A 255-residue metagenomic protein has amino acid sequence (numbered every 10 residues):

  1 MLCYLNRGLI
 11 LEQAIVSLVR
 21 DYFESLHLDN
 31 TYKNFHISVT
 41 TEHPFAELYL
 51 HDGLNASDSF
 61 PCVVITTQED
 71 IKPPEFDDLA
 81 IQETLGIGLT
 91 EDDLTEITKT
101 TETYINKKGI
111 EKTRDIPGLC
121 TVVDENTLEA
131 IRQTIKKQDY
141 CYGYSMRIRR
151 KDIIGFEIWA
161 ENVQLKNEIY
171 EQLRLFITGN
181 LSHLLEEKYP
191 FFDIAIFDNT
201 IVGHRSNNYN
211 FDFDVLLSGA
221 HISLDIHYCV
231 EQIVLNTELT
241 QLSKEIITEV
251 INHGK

Functional and structural regions predicted by a protein language model:
M1-R132, E249-K255: Small/polar-rich, solvent-exposed N-terminal microdomains that initiate assembly or binding
L5, F156-N167: Short, charged/polar micro-motifs that form catalytic or ligand-binding hotspots
F60, R149-I153, V215-H221: A general secondary-structure signal for short beta-strands and their flanking turns/coil in non-transmembrane regions
Q82-G88, E171-G179: Amphipathic alpha-helical scaffolding segments
T121, N126-I135, Q164, E168 (+1 more regions): Acidic-leaning, charged glycine-interspersed low-complexity segments
Q138-M146, F211-D212: Short beta-strand/turn micro-motifs at beta-sheet edges
Y142-A160: Glycine-rich, often proline-containing surface loops adjacent to acidic residues and nearby aromatics that form
S218-K255: A cross-taxonomic marker for long C-terminal extensions/tails that follow the last structured domain
